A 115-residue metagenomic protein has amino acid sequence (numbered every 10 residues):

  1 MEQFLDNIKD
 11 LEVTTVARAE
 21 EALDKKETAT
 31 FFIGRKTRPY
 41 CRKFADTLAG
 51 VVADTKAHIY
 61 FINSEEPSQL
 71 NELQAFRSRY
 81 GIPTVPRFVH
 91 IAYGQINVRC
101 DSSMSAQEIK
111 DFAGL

Functional and structural regions predicted by a protein language model:
M1-A29, E108, F112-L115: N-terminal leader/targeting and pre-domain segments
D10, I33-R35, K56-L73: Thiol-based oxidoreductase modules, predominantly thioredoxin-like and allied folds used for disulfide exchange
V16-H58: Local sequence-structure signature of Cys/Sec-based thiol-disulfide redox active-site neighborhoods
P39-Y40, S68, N97: Glycine-/small-residue-rich active-site loops that bind phosphorylated ligands and cofactors
A45-L48, Q74-F76, S103-S105: Short, glycine/charged-enriched secondary-structure capping and boundary segments
P67-V85: Short Fe-S-cluster ligation motifs
T84-L115: Non-catalytic, surface beta->alpha helical segment in thiol-disulfide oxidoreductase systems
